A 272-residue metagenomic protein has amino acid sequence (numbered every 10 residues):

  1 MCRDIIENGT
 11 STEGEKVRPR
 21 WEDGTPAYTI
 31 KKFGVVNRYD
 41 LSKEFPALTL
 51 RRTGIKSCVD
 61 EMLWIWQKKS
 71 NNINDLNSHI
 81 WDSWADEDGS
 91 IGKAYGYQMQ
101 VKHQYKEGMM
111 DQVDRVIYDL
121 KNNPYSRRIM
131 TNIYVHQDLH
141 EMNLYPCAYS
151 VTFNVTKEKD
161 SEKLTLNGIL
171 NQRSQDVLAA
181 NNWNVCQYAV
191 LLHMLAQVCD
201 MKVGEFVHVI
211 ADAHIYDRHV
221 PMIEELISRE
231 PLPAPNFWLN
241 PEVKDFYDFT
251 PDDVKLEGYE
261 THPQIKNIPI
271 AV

Functional and structural regions predicted by a protein language model:
M1-V272: Terminal, non-catalytic protein-protein interaction segments that mediate quaternary/complex assembly
